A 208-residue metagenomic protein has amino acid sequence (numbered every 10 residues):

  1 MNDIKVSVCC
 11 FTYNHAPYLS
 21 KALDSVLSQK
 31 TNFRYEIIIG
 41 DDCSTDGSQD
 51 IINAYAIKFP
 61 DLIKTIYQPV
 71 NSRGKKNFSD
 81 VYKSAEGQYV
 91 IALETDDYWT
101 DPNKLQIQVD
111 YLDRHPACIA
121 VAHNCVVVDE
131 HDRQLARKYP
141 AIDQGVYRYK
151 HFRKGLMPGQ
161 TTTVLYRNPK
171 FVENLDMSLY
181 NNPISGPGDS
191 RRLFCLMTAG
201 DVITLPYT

Functional and structural regions predicted by a protein language model:
I4-S7, E36, R191: Cell-envelope/extracellular polymer assembly enzymes that use nucleotide-activated donors
Y18-S20, D46-A54: Acidic helix N-cap motif at the loop->helix transition within catalytic regions of sugar-transfer enzymes
D24-R34: Short, acidic, metal-binding catalytic loop of nucleotide-sugar glycosyltransferases
D41-D50, V70, E94: A conserved acidic beta->alpha catalytic loop
Q68-A85, I107: Glycine-rich, basic loop-to-helix element that forms the pyrophosphate-binding segment of sugar-nucleotide handling
V90: Short aromatic/hydrophobic "clamp" motif used to bind/position activated sugar donors
N103-A136: Conserved donor NDP-sugar-binding/catalytic core segment of glycosyltransferases
H123, A141-T208: Conserved nucleotide-sugar donor-binding catalytic segment
